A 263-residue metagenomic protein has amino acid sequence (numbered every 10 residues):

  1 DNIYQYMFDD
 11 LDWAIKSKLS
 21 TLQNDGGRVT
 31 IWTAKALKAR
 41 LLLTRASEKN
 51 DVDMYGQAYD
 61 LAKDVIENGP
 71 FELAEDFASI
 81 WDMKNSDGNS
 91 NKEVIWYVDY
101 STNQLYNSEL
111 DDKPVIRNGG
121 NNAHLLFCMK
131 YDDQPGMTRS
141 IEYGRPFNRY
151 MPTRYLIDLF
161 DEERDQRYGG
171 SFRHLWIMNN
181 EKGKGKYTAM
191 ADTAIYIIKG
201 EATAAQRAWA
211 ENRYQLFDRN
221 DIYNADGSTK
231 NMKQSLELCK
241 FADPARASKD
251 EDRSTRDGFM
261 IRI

Functional and structural regions predicted by a protein language model:
D1-I31, K35, R40-D53, Q57 (+3 more regions): Aromatic-anchored glycine-rich loop motif in surface-exposed flexible loops
Y4, F8, D12, W32-K35 (+1 more regions): An aromatic- and glycine-enriched ligand-binding surface/loop that stacks and positions planar moieties
